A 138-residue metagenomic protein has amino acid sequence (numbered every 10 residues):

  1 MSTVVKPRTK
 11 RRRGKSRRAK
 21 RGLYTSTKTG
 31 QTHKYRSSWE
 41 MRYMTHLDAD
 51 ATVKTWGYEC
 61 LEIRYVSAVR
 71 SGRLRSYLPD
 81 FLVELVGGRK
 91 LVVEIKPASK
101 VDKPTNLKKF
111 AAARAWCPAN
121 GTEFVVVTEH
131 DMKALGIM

Functional and structural regions predicted by a protein language model:
M1-M138: Electrostatic, structured charged patches in enzyme active sites and in nucleic-acid/phosphate-binding
